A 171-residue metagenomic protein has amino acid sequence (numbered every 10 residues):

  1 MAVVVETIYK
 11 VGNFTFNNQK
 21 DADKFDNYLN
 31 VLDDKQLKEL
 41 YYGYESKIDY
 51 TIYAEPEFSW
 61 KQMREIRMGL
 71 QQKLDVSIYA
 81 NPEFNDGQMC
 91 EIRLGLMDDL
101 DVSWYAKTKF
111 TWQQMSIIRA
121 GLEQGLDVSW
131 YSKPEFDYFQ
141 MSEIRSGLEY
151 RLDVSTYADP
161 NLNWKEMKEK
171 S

Functional and structural regions predicted by a protein language model:
A2-S171: General marker for long, soluble alpha-helical cores
